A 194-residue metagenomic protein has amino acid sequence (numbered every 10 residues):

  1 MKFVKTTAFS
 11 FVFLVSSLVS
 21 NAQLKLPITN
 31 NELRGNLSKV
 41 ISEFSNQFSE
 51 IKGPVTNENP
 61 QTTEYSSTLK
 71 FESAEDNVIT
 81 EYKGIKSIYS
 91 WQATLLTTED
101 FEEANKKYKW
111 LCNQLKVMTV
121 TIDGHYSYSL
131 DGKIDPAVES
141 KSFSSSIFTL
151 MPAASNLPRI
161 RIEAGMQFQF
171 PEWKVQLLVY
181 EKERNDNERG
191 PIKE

Functional and structural regions predicted by a protein language model:
M1-I28: Bacterial Sec-dependent N-terminal signal peptides
T7, F13-S17, F48, E75 (+1 more regions): Prokaryotic Sec-type signal peptides and long signal-anchor helices with extended Leu/Ile/Val-rich h-regions
V12, E32, Q61, N187-R189: Intrinsic disorder/low-complexity detector
S16, L33-I41, E103-L111, L177: Generic hydrophobic, helix-prone segments enriched in Leu/Val/Ile
Q23-I88, E194: N-terminal leader/targeting segments
L26, E50-F71, A93, G124-A154: Ser/Thr-rich, low-complexity intrinsically disordered terminal regions
E75-E139: Long, charged/polar, surface-exposed segments that mediate recognition or autoinhibition
Q114-K193: A charged, solvent-exposed segment within the mature domains of Sec-exported extracytoplasmic proteins
